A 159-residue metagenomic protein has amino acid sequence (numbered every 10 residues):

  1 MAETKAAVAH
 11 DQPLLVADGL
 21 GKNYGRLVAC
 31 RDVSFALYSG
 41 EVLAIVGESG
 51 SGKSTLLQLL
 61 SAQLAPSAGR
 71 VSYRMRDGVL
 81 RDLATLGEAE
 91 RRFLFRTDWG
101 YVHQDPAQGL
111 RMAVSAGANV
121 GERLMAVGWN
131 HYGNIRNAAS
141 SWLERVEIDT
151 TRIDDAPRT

Functional and structural regions predicted by a protein language model:
M1-G21: ABC-family P-loop ATPase nucleotide-binding domain
V46-E48: The feature captures the beta-strand-to-loop junction immediately N-terminal to the Walker
S61: Helix-to-loop junction immediately C-terminal to a conserved catalytic motif
G69-D82: Conserved ABC transporter NBD signature motif
V79-G100, A126, N137: ABC ATPase NBD coupling module
D105, M112-A126, A138: Q-loop/switch helix immediately C-terminal to the Walker
N134-D155: Conserved ABC ATPase "signature" region
